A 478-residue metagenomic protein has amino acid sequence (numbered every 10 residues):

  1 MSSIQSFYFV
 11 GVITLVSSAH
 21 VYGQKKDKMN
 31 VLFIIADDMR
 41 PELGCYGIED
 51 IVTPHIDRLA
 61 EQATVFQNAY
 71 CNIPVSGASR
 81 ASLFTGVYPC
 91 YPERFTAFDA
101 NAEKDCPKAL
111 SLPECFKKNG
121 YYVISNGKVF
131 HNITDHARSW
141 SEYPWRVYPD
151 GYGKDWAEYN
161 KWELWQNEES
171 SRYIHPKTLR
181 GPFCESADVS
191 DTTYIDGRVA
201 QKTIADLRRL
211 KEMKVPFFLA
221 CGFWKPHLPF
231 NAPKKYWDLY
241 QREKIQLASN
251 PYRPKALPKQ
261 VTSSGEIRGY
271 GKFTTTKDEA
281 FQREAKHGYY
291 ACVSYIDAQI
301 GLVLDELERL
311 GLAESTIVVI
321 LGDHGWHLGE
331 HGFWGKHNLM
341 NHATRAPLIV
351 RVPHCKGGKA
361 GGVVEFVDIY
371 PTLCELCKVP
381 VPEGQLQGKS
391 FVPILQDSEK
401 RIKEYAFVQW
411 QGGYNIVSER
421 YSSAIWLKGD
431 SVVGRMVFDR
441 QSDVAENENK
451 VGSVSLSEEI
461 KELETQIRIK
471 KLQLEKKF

Functional and structural regions predicted by a protein language model:
S2, S6, V21-R435, V444-E475: Formylglycine-dependent sulfatase
Y8-S17: Bacterial N-terminal signal peptides
